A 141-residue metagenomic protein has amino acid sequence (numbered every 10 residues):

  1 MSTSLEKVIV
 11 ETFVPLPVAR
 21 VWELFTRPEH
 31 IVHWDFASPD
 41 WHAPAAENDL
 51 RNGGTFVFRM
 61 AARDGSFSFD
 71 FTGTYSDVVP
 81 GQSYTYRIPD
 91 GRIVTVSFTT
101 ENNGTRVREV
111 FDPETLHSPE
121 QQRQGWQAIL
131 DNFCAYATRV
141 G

Functional and structural regions predicted by a protein language model:
M1-W41: Hydrophobic ligand-binding cavity/cleft-lining segments
I9, S68-T72, G91-T95: Short, surface-exposed coil-to-beta transition loops
I9-P15, D49, R59, T74 (+1 more regions): Generic structural detector for well-ordered beta-strands
V18-A19, L50-R51, S76-G81, S97-R106: A short, structured loop/turn motif at beta-sheet edges
V21, I31, F56-F58, Y75 (+3 more regions): Hydrophobic pocket/interface hotspot
H42-R87: Glycine-rich portal/gate segments that line the openings of hydrophobic small-molecule binding cavities
S83-I129, F133: Beta-strand/loop substructures that line and gate deep hydrophobic ligand-binding cavities in soluble
Y136-G141: Short, highly charged C-terminal tails/helix-capping segments
